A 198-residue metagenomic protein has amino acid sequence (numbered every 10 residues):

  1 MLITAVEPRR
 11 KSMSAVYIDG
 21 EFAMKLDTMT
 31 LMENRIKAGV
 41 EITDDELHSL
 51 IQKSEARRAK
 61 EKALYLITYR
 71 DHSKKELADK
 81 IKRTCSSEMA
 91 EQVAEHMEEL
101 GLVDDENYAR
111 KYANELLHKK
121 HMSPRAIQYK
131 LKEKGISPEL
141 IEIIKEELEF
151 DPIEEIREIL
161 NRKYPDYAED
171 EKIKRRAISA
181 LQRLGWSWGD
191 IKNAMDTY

Functional and structural regions predicted by a protein language model:
M1-Y198: An alpha-helical, amphipathic repeat domain used for nucleic-acid recognition, typified by the mTERF helical solenoid
